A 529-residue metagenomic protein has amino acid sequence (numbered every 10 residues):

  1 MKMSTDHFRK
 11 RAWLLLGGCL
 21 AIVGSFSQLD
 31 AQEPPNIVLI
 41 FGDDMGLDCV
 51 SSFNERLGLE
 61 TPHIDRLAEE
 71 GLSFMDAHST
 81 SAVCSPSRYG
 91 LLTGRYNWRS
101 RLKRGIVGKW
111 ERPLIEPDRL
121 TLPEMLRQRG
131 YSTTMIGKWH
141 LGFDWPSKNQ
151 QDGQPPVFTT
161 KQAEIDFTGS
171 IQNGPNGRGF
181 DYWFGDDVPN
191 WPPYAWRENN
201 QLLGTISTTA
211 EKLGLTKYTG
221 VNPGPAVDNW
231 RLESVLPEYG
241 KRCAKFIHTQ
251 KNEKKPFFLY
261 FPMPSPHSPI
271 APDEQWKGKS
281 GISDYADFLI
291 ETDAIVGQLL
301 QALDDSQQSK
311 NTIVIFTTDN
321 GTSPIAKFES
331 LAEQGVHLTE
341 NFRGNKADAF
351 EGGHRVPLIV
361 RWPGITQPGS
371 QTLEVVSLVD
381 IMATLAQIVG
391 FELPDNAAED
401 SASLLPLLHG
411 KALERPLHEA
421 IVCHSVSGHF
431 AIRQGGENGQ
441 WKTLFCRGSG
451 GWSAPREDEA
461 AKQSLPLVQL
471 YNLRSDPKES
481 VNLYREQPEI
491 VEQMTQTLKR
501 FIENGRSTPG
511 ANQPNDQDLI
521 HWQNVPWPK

Functional and structural regions predicted by a protein language model:
K2-L16, S25: Bacterial N-terminal signal peptides that target proteins for export
L15, F26-Q469, P477-E503, S507-G510 (+1 more regions): Formylglycine-dependent sulfatase
